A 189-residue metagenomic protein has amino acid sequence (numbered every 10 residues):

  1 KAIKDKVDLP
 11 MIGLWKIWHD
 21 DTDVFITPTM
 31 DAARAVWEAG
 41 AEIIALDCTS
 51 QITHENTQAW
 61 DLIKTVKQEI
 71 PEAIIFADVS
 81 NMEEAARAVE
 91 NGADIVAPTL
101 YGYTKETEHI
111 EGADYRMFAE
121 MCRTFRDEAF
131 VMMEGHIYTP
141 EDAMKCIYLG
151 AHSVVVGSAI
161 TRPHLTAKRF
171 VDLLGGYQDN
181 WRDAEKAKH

Functional and structural regions predicted by a protein language model:
K1-D8, W37, W60-P71, V89 (+2 more regions): Surface-exposed amphipathic alpha-helices with a cationic face
I3-Q58: Glycine/small-residue-rich loop that forms an oxyanion/phosphate-binding "nest" at active or ligand-binding sites
K6-D21, V66-A77, T124-E134: Short beta-strand/loop segments at the ligand-binding rim of alpha/beta enzyme cores
K6-M11, A39-I43, E69-E72, E90-A97 (+3 more regions): Glycine-enriched alpha-helix->loop->beta-strand junction motifs that scaffold or abut catalytic
W18, A39-T53, I95-E108, L149-F170: Glycine-rich phosphate-binding active-site loops on the catalytic face of alpha/beta enzymes
D21-A35, S80-G92, M133, I137-V156: Catalytic cores of alpha/beta
I63-T65, N81-E83, V89-P98, H109-E128: Short loop-to-alpha-helix "cap/lid" segments that border enzyme active sites across diverse enzyme classes
I110-M121, I147, A159-H189: C-terminal helical cap(s) of enzyme catalytic domains, especially alpha/beta-barrels
